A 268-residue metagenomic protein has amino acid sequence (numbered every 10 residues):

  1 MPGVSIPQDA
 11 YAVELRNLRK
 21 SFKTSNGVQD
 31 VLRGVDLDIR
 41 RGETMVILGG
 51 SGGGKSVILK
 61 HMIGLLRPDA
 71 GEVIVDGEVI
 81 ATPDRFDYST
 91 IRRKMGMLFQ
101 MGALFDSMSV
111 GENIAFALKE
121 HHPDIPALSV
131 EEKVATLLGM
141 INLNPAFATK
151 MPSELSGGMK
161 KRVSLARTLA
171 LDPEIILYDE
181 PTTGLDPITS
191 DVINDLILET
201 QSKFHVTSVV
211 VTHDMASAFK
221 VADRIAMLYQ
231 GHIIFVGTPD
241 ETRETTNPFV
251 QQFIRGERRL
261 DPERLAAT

Functional and structural regions predicted by a protein language model:
I63: Helix-to-loop junction immediately C-terminal to a conserved catalytic motif
V79, A127-A146: Conserved ABC ATPase "signature" region
I80-G96, E120, A127, T242-T245: ABC ATPase NBD coupling module
M151-L155, M159: Conserved ABC ATPase signature
D172: Conserved catalytic motifs of ABC-family nucleotide-binding domains
I176-D179: Catalytic Walker B motif of ABC-type/P-loop ATPase nucleotide-binding domains
